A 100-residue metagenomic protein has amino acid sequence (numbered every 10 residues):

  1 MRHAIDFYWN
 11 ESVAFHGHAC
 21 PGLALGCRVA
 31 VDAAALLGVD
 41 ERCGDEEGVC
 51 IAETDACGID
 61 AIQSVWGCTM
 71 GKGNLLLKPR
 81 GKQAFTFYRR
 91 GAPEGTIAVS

Functional and structural regions predicted by a protein language model:
M1-S100: Non-transmembrane, aqueous-exposed alpha-helical and coiled segments at domain scale
